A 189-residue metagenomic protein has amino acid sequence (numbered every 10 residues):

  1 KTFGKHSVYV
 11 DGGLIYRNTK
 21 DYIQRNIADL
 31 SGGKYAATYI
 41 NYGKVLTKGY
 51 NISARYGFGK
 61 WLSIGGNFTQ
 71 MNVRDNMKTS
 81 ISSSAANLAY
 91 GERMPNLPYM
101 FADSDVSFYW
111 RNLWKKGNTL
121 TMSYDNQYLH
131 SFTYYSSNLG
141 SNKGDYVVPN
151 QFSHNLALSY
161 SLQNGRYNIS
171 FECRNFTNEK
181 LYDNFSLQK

Functional and structural regions predicted by a protein language model:
G4-V10, I15-T19, T38-T133: Gram-negative outer-membrane beta-barrel transporters
G13, G140-V148, H154-S159: Short, glycine/charged-rich beta-strand-loop motifs at protein surfaces that mediate ligand recognition and catalysis
K20, I64, Q127-G140, S159-K189: C-terminal beta-signal and adjacent terminal beta-strands/loops of Gram-negative outer-membrane beta-barrel proteins
Y22-L30, M71, D75-A85, F132-S141 (+1 more regions): Outer-membrane beta-barrel translocator domains and adjoining extracellular loop/strand segments of Gram-negative
N41, N51, N155, N175-N178: Asparagine-centered polar/low-complexity signal
N96, M100, V147-N150, E179-K189: C-terminal beta-signal and terminal closure region of outer-membrane beta-barrel proteins
L120, N150-L156, Q163-I169: A short pocket-lining beta-strand/turn micro-motif at the edge of beta-sheets
